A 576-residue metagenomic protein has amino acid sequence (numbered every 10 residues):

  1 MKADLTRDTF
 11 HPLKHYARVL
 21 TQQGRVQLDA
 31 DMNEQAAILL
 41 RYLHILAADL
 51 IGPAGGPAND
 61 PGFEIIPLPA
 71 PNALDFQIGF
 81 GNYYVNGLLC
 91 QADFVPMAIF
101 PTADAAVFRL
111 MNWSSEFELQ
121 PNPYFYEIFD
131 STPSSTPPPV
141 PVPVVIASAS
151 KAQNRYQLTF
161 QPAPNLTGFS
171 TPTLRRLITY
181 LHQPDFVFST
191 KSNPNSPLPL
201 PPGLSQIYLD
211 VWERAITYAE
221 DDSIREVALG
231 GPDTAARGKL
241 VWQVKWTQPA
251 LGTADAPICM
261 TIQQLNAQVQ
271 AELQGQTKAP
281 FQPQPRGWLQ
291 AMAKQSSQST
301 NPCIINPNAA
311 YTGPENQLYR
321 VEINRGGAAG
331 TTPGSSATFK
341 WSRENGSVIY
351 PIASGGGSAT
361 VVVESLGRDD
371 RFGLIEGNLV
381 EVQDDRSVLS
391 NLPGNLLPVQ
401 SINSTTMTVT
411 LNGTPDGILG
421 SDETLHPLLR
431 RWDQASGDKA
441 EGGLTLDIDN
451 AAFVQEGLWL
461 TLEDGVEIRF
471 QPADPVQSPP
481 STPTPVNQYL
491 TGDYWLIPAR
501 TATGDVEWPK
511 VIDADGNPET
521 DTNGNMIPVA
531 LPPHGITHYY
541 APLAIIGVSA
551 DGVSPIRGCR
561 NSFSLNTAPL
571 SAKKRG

Functional and structural regions predicted by a protein language model:
M1-G576: Subunit-assembly interface segments of extracellular/virion macromolecular structures
